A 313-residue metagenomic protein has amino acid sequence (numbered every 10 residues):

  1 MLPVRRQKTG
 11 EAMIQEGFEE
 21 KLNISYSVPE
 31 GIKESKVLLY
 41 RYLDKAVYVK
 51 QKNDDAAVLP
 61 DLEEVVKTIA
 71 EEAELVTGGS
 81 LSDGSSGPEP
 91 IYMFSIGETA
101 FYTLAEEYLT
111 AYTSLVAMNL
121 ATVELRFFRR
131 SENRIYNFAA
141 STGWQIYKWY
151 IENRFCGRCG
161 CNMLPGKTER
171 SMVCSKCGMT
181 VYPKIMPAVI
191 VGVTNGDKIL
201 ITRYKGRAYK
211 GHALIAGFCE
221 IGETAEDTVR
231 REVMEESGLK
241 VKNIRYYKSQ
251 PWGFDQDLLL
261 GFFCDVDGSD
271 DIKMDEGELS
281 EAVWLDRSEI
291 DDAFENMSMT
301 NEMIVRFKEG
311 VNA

Functional and structural regions predicted by a protein language model:
L2-E132: N-terminal alpha-helical interaction blocks
K33, G87, Y150, G157 (+1 more regions): Short, basic and Ser/Thr-rich N-terminal targeting/leader segments
S82-R129, C219-F307, V311: Unchanged
N133-G143, R154-G160, C174: Short Cys/His-rich Zn2+-coordinating modules
A140, N312-A313: Acidic/histidine-enriched, glycine/proline-rich intrinsically disordered or flexible terminal extensions
G143-N153, M163-T168: Short, flexible, mixed-charge glycine/proline-rich loop motifs that serve as phosphate/nucleic-acid-contacting
R154, T168-L214, K240-V241, C264-V266: N-terminal strand-loop-strand
C161-L164, Y182: Short functional micro-motifs and their immediate structural scaffolds
